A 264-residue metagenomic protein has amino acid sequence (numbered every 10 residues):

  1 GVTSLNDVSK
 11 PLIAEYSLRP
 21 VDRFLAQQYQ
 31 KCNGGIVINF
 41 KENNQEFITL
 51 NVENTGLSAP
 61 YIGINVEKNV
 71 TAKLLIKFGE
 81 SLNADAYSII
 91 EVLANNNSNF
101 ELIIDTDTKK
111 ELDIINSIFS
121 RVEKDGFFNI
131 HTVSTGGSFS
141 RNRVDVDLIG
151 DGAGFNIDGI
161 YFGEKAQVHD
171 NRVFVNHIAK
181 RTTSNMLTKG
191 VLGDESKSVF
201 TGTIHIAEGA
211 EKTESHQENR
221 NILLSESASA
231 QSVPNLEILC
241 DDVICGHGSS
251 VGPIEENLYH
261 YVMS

Functional and structural regions predicted by a protein language model:
T3-S264: Conserved beta-strand/loop scaffold segments within soluble protein domains that form the structured core and edges
